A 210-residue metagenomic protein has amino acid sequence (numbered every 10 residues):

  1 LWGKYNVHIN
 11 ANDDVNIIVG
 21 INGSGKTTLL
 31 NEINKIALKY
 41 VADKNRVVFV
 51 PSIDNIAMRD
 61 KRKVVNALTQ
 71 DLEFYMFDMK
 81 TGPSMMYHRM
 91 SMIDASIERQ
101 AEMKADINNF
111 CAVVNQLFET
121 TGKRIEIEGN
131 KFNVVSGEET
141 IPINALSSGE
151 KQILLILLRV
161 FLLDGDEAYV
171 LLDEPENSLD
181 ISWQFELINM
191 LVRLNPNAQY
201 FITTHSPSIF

Functional and structural regions predicted by a protein language model:
L1-L38, K131-F210: Switch/communication elements of ASCE P-loop NTPase nucleotide-binding domains
L1-W2, H8-A11, V19, T27-G149: Phosphate-coordinating catalytic segments in nucleotide- and nucleic-acid-processing enzymes
